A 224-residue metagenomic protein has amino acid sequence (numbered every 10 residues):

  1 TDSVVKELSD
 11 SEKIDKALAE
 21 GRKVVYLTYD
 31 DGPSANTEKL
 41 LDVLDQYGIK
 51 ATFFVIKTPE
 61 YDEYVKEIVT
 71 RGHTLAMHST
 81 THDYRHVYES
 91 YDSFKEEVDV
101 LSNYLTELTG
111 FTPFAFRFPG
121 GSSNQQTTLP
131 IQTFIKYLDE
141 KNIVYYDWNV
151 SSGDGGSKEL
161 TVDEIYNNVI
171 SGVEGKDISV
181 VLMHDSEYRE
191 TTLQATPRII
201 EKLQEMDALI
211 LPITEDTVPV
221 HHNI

Functional and structural regions predicted by a protein language model:
D2-P113, K202, L209, V218: Active-site beta->alpha N-cap acidic-glycine motif
K39, Y84-L182, S186-Q204, A208-L209 (+2 more regions): Catalytic domains of cell-wall/extracellular-matrix polysaccharide-remodeling enzymes, centered on de-N-acetylation
